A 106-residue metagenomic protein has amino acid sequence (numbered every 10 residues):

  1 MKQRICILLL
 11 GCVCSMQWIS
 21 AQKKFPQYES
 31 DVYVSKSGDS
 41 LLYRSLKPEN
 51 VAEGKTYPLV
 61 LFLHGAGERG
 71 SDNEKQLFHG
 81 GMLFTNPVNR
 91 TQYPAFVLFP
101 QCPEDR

Functional and structural regions predicted by a protein language model:
M1-K24: Bacterial Sec-dependent N-terminal signal peptides
C6, N50-A52, E68: Generic "edge-of-domain/loop-turn" microfeature
L9, K36, A52, F78-H79: Intrinsically disordered, low-complexity segments enriched in small/polar residues
C12, V34-K36, V88: Sterically constrained small-residue positions within well-ordered secondary structures of folded domains
C14-S15, L41, N73, L83: Polar low-complexity intrinsically disordered regions enriched in Ser/Thr and small residues
W18-L59, A95: A domain-start/cap signature at the N-terminus of enzymes
L59, L63-R106: Active-site machinery of serine-nucleophile hydrolases
